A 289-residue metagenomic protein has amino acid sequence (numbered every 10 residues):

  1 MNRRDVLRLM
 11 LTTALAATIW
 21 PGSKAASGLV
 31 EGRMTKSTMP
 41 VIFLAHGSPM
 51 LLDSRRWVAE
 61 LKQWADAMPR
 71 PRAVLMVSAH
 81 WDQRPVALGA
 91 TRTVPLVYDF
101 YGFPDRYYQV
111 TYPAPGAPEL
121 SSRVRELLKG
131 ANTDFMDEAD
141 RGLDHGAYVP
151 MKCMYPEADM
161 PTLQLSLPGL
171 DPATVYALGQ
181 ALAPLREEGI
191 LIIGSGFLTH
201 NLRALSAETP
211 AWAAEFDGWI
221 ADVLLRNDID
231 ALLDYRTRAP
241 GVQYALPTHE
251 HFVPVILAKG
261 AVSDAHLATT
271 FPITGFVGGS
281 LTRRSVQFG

Functional and structural regions predicted by a protein language model:
M1-A14: N-terminal secretory signal peptides and thylakoid transit peptides that target proteins across membranes
K24-G28: Signal peptide processing junction and immediate N-terminal pro/mature segment of secreted/exported proteins
V30-M136: A short aromatic-anchored loop/beta-hairpin motif
P40-L44, A73-S78, L165, L185-L198 (+1 more regions): Beta-strand elements within well-structured catalytic alpha/beta cores of enzymes that handle phosphate/sulfate esters
L51-L52, D82-V86, D144, T199-S206 (+1 more regions): Short catalytic/ligand-binding loop motif for oxyanion handling, primarily in non-cytosolic enzymes, centered on
S121-V175: Internal, conserved structured core segments that host functional sites
E126, G130, M160, L170-A177 (+2 more regions): Surface-exposed, charge/polar-rich loops and edge strands
